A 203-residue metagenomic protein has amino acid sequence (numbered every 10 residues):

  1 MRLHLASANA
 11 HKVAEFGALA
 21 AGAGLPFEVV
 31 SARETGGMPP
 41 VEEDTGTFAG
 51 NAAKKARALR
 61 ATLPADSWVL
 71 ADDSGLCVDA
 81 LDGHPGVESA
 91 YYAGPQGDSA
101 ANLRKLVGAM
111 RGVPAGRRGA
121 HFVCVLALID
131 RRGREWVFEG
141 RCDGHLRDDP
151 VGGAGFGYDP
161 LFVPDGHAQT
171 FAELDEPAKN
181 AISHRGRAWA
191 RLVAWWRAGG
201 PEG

Functional and structural regions predicted by a protein language model:
M1-H4, A10-G203: Anionic-ligand binding patches
